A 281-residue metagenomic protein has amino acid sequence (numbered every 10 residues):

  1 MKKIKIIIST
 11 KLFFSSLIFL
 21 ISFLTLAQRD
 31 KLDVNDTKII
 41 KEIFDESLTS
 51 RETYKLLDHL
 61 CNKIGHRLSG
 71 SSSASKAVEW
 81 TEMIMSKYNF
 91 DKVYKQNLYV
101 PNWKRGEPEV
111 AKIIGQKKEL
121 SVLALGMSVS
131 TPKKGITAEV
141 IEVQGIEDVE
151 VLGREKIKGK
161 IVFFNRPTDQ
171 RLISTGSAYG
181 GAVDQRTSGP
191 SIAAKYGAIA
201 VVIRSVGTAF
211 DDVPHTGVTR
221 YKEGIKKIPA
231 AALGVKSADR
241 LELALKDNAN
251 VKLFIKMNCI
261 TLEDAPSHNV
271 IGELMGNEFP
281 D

Functional and structural regions predicted by a protein language model:
K2-F14: Bacterial N-terminal signal peptides that target proteins for export
R29-L32, D58, N62-I173: Noncatalytic luminal/extracellular "stalk/propeptide" segments of secretory-pathway proteins
N35-E42, E52-K55, H59, K76 (+4 more regions): Extracytoplasmic/secreted proteins, especially bacterial periplasmic and envelope-associated proteins
D36-S71, V213-V218: N-terminal capping segment at the start of a domain
T37-I39, I114-R154, T219-D281: Soluble metallo-hydrolase cores and metallopeptidase-like ectodomains found primarily in the secretory/periplasmic
S47, C61-L68, T81, Y88-K92 (+6 more regions): Sec/Tat-exported extracytoplasmic proteins
L123-P229: Extracellular/luminal Protease-associated
